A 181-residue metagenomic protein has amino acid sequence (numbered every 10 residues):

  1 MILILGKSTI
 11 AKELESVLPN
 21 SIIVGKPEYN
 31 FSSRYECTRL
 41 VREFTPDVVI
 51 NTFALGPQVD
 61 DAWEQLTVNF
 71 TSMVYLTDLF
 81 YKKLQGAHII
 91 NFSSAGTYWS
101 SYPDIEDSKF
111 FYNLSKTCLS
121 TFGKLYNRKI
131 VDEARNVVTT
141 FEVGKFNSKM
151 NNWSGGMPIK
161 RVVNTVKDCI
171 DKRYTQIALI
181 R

Functional and structural regions predicted by a protein language model:
M1-N20: Canonical Rossmann dinucleotide-binding motif of NAD(H)/NADP(H)-dependent dehydrogenases/reductases, specifically
L5, I50-A54, H88-S94, V137-E142: Structural signature of the Rossmann-like NAD(P)-dependent dehydrogenase/reductase core
I23-E36: Rossmann-fold cofactor-recognition segment
L40-T67: NAD(P)H-binding glycine-rich loop region in Rossmannoid oxidoreductase-like domains and their noncatalytic homologs
P57-V59, I90-V131, K145: Catalytic loop of short-chain dehydrogenase/reductase
T97-W99, R128, E133-M157: Flexible, glycine-rich beta-alpha linker
N136, T140-F141, N152-R181: C-terminal helical subdomain
